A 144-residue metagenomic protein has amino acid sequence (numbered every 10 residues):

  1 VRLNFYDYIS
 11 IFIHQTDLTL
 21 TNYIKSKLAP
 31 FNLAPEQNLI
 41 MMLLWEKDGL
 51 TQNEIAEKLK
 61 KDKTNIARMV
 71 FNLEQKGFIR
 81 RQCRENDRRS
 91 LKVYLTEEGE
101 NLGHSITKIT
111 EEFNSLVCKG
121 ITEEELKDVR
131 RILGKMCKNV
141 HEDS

Functional and structural regions predicted by a protein language model:
V1-F31: N-terminal leader segment of winged-helix/HTH proteins
V1-R2, E123-S144: C-terminal regulatory/oligomerization modules of transcriptional regulators
T21, F71-R131: Charged, amphipathic alpha-helical coiled-coil/dimerization segments
S26, N72, K135: Alpha-helical DNA-recognition elements
F31-Q37, T96, T122: Short helix-coil-helix linker/hinge
A34, D48-V93: Canonical helix-turn-helix DNA-binding module
I40-M41: Short alpha-helical "packing" element that flanks the helix-turn-helix/winged-helix DNA-binding module
